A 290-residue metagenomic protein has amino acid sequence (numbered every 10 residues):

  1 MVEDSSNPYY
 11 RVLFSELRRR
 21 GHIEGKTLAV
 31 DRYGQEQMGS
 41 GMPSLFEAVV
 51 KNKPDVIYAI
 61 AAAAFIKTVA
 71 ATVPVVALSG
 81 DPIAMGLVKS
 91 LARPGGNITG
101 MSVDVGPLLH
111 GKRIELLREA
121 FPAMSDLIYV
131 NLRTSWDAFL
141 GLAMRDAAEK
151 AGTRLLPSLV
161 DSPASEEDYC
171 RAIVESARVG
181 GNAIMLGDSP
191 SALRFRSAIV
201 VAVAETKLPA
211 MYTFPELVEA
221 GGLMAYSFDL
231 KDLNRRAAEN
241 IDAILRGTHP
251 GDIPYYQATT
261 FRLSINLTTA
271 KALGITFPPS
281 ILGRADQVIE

Functional and structural regions predicted by a protein language model:
M1-E290: Short hydrophobic alpha-helices and adjacent helix-cap/hinge residues
